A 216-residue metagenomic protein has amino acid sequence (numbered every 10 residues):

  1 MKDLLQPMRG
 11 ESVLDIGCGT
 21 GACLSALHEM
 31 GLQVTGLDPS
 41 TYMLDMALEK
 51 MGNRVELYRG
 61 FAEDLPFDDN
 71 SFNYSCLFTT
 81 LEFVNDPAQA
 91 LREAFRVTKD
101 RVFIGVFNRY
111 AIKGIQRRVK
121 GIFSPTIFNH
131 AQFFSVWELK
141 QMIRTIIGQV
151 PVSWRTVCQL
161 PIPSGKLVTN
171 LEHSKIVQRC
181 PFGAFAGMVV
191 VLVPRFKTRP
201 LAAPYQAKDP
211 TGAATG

Functional and structural regions predicted by a protein language model:
M1-E11: Conserved alpha-helix/loop element of class I SAM-dependent methyltransferases that forms part of the SAM/SAH-binding
G10-G19: Conserved class I S-adenosyl-L-methionine
T20-D64: Class I SAM-dependent methyltransferase SAM/SAH-binding core
C76: A conserved beta-strand element that flanks and buttresses the S-adenosyl-L-methionine
A88-D100: A short glycine-rich, Lys/Arg-flanked "PGG" loop and its adjoining helix->strand segment in the class I
R101-T126: Conserved class I S-adenosyl-L-methionine
H130-W154: Short alpha-helix
V152-G216: A C-terminal cap/extension of S-adenosyl-L-methionine-dependent methyltransferases that defines the acceptor-substrate
